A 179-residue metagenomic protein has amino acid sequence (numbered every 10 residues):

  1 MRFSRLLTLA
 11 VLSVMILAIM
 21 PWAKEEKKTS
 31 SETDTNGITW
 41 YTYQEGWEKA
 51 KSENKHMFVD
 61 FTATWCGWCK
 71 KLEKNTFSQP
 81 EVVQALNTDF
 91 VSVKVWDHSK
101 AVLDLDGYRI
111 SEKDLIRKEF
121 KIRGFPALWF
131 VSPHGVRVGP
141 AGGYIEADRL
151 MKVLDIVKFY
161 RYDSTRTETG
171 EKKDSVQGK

Functional and structural regions predicted by a protein language model:
M1-L9: Bacterial N-terminal signal peptides that target proteins for export
L9-A18: Bacterial N-terminal signal peptides
A18-S31: Bacterial Sec-dependent signal peptides at the C-terminal "C-region" and cleavage site
G37-W40, Q79-S111: Thiol-based oxidoreductase modules, predominantly thioredoxin-like and allied folds used for disulfide exchange
T39-M57, L86: A short beta-strand-turn-helix
N54-M57, T62-W65, G124: Short pre-active-site segment immediately N-terminal to redox-active cysteine/selenocysteine motifs in thiol-based
F61-F77: Conserved redox-active cysteine motifs that mediate thiol-disulfide chemistry, especially di-cysteine Cys-X(1-2)-Cys
L115-D163: Non-catalytic, surface beta->alpha helical segment in thiol-disulfide oxidoreductase systems
